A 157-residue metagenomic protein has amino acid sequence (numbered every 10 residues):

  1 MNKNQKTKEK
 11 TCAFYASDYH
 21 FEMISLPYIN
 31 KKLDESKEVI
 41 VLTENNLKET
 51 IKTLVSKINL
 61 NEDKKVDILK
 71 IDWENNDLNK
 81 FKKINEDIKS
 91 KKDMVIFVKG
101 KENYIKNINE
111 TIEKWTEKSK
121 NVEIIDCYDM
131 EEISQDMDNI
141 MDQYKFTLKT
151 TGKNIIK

Functional and structural regions predicted by a protein language model:
M1-K157: Non-catalytic regulatory/interaction regions at protein termini and inter-domain linkers
